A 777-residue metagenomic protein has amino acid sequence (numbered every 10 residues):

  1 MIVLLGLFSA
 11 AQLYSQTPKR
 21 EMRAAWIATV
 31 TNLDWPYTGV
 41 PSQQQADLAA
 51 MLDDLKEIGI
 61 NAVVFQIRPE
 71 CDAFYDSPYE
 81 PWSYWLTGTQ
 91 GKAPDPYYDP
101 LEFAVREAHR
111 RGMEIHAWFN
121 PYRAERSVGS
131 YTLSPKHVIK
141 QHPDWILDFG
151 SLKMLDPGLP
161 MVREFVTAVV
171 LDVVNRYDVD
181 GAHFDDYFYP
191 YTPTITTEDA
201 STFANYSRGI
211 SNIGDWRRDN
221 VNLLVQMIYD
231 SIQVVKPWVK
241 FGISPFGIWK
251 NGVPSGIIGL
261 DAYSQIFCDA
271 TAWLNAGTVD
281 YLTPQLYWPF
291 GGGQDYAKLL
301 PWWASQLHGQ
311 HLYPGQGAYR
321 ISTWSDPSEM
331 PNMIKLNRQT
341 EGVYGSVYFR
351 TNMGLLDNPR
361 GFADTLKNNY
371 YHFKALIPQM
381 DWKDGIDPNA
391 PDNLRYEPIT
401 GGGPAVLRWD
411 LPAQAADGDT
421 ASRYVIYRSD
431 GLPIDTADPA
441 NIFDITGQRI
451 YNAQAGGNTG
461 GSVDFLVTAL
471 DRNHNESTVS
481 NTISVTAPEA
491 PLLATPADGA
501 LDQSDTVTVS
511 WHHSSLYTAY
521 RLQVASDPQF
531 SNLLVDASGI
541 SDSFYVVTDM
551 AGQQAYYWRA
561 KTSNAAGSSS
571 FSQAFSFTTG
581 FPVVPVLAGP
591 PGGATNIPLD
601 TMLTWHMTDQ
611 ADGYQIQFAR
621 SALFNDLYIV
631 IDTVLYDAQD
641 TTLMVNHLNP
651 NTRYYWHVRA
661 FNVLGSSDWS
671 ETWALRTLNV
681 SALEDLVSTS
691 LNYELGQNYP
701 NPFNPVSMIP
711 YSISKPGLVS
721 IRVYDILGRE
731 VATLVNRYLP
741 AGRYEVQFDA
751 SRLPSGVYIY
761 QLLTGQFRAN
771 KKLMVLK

Functional and structural regions predicted by a protein language model:
A28, N32-V40, Q45, Y122-D172 (+2 more regions): Active-site-adjacent "subsite" loops/lids of carbohydrate-active enzymes
A270-T271, N275-G292, H308-W382: Substrate-binding cleft of secreted/luminal carbohydrate-active enzymes
G361-F362, L366-G418, H474-S515, G552 (+3 more regions): Pro/Thr/Ser/Gly-rich low-complexity, intrinsically disordered linker/stalk tracts
L394-G401, L492-A500, A588-A594, E684-S712 (+3 more regions): Surface-exposed, proline-anchored Ser/Thr-rich loop/turn motifs
V406-R408, T508-V509, M602-L603, E684-Y699 (+4 more regions): Glycine-centered coil/turn sites that cap beta-strands in beta-rich domains
T420-G460, R521-Q553, A565-A566, S570 (+1 more regions): Recognizes extended acidic, P/S/T-rich segments that occur within or adjacent to Ig-like beta-sandwich modules
Q454-E476, M550-A566, L648-L664: Beta-strand-rich modules
V735-M774: Short, surface-exposed loop/turn motifs with a glycine/proline- and acidic-biased composition
